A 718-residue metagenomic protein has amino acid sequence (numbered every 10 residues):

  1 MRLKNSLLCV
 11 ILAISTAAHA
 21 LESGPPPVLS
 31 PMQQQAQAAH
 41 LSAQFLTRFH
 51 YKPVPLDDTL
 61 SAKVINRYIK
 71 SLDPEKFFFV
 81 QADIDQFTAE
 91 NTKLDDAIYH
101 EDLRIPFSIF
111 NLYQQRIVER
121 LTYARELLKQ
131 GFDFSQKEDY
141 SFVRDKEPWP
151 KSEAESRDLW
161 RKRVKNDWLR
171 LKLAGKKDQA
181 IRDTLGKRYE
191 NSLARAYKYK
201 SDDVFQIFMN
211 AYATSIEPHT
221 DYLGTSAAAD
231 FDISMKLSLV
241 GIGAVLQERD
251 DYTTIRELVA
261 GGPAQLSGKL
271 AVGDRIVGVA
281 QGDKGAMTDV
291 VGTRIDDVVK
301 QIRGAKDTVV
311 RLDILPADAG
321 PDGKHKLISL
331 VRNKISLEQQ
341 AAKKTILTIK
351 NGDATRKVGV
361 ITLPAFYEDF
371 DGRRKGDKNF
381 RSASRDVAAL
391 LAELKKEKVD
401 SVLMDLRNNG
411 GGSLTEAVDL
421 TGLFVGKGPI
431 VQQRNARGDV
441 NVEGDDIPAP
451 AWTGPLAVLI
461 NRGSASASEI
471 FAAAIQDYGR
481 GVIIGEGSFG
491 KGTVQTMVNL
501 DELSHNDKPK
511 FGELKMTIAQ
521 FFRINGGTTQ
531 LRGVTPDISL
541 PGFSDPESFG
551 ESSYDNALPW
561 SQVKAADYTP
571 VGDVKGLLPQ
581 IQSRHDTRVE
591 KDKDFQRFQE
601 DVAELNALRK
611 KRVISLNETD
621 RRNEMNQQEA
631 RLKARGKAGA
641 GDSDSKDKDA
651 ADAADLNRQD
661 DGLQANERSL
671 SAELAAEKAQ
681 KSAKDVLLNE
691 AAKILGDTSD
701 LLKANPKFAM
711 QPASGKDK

Functional and structural regions predicted by a protein language model:
M1-L7: Bacterial N-terminal signal peptides that target proteins for export
L8-T16: Bacterial N-terminal signal peptides
A20-P31, Q44-D57, S61, A194-S201 (+5 more regions): Cleft-lining beta-strand/loop regions that shape enzyme active-site pockets
Q35-A43, D57-I69, I84, N91 (+22 more regions): Extracytoplasmic/secreted envelope proteins and their assembly/folding machinery, especially bacterial periplasmic
L56-F142, G186, L193-E248, V309-R311 (+3 more regions): Extended, small/polar residue-biased N-terminal targeting/export presequences and adjacent propeptide/linker tracts
K70-S71, T92, N111-T122, F132-N166 (+4 more regions): PDZ/PDZ-like domain segments forming the peptide/carboxylate-binding groove, activating on the N-terminal beta-strands
K176-K187, R523-I524, T528-K707, Q711 (+1 more regions): Conserved functional hotspot residues or short segments at active or partner-binding sites across diverse domains
A467, G479, I484-F549: Polar, glycine-rich mid-to-C-terminal structural blocks that act as macromolecule-binding/assembly scaffolds
